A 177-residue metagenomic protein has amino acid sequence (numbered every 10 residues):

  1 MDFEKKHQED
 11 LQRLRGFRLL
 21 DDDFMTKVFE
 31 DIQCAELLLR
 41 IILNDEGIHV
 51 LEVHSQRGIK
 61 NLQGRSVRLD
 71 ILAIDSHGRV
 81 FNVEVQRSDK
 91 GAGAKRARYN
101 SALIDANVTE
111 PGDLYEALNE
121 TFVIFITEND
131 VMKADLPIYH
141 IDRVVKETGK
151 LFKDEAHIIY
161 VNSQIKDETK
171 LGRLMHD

Functional and structural regions predicted by a protein language model:
M1-D177: Elongated, amphipathic alpha-helical interaction scaffolds
